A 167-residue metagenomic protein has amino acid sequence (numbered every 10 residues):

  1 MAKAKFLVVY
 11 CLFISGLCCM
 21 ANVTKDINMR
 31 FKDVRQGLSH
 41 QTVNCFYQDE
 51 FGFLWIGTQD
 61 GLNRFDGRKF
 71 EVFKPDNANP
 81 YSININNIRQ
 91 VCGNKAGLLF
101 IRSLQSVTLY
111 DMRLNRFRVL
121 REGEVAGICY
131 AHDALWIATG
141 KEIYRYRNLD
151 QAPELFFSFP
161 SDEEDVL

Functional and structural regions predicted by a protein language model:
M1-L167: Carboxylate-rich, polar loop motifs that coordinate divalent cations or form catalytic acidic clusters
